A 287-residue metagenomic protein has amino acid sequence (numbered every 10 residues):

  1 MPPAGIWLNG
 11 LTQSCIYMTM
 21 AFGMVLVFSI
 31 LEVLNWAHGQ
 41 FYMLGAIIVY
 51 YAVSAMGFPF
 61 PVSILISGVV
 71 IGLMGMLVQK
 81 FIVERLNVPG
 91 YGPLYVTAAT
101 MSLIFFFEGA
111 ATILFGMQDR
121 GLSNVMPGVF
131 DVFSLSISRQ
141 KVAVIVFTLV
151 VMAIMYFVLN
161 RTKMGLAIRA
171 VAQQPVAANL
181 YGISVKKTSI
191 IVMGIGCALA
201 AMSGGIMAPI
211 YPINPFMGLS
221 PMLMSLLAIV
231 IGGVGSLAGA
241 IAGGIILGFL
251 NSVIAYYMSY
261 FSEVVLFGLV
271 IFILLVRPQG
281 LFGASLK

Functional and structural regions predicted by a protein language model:
M1-I16, L159, K163, S189-I229 (+1 more regions): Inter-helical junctions in multi-pass inner-membrane proteins, predominant in energy-converting antiporter-like
M1-M20, I48, F60-S63, P89-Y95 (+3 more regions): Membrane-interfacial amphipathic/re-entrant helices at transmembrane-helix boundaries
L8, I30-L77, F81: Membrane-embedded helix boundary and interhelical linker motif in transport proteins
L26-A46, F60, G90-L94, M164-A167 (+6 more regions): Short, non-helical or kinked segments that cap or interrupt transmembrane helices
G57-L103, A110, A242-L247, R277-P278: Alpha-helical transmembrane segments within multi-pass membrane transporters and channels
R85-L86, G92-R161, T188, V253 (+3 more regions): Transmembrane helix-bundle core of multi-pass membrane transporters and related energy-transducing complexes
L114, Q173-L180, S184-K187, M258-K287: Cytosolic-side transmembrane-helix boundaries in multi-pass membrane proteins
S136-I213, L237-G243: Helix-loop-helix "hairpin" substructures at the membrane interface of multi-pass membrane proteins
